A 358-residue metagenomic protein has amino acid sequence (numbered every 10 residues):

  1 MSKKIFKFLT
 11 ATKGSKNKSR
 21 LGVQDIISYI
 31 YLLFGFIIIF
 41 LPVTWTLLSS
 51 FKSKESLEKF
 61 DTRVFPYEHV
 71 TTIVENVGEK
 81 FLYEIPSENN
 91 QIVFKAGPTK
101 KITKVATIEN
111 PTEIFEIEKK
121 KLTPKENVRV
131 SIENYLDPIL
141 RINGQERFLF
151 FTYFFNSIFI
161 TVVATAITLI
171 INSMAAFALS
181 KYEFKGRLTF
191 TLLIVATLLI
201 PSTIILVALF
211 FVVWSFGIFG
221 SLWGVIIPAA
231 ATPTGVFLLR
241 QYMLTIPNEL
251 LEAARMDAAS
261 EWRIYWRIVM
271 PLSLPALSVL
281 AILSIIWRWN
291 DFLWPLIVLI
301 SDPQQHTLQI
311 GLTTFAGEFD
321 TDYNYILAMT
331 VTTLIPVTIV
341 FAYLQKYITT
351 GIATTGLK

Functional and structural regions predicted by a protein language model:
K4-L9, K16, R20, Q24-K358: A structural signal for multi-pass alpha-helical bundles of membrane permease subunits that mediate small-molecule
